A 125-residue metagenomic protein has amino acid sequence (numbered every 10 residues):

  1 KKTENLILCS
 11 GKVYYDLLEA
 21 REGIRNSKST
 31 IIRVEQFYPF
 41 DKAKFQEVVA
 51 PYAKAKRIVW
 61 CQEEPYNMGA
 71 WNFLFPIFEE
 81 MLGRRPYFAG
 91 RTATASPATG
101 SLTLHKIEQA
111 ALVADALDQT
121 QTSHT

Functional and structural regions predicted by a protein language model:
K1-C9, V13: Active-site phosphate/pyrophosphate-binding segments
K1-E4, R25-N26, A53-A55, G83: Short, well-ordered loop/turn elements at secondary-structure boundaries
K2-E4, T30-R33, K56-C61: Glycine- and acidic
C9, F45-V48, Y52-Y66, F73: Hydrophobic/aromatic-rich, well-ordered segments within soluble, folded domains that form packed cores
C9-G11, R33-Q36, D41, C61-P65 (+1 more regions): Active-site proximal loops enriched in glycine and acidic residues that flank catalytic Cys/His/Asp and coordinate
Y14, L18-K54: Generic long, charged, amphipathic alpha-helical segments
R25, R57, Q121-T125: Residue-level signal for secondary-structure boundary elements
Q62-T125: Peripheral docking tails and interdomain loops at the edges of cofactor- or intermediate-handling domains
